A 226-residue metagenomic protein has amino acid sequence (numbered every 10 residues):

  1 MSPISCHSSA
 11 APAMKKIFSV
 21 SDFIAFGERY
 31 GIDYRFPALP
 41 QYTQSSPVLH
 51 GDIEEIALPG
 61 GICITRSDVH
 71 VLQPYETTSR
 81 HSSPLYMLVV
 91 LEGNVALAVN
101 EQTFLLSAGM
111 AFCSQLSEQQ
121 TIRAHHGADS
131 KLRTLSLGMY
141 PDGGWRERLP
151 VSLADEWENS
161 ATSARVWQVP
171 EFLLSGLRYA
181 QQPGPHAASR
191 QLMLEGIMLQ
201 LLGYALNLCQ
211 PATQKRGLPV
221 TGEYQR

Functional and structural regions predicted by a protein language model:
M1-S82, M87-L88: N-terminal low-complexity or simple alpha-helical regulatory segments that function as activation/interaction modules
Y34, A98-Q225: Alpha-helical bundle regulatory/interaction domains
H70-L72, V90-E92, G138-D142: Solvent-exposed residues in well-ordered beta-strands and their adjoining turns, especially edge/terminal strands
H81-Q102: Glycine- and acidic-residue-biased ligand/ion/polar-headgroup-sensing regions
